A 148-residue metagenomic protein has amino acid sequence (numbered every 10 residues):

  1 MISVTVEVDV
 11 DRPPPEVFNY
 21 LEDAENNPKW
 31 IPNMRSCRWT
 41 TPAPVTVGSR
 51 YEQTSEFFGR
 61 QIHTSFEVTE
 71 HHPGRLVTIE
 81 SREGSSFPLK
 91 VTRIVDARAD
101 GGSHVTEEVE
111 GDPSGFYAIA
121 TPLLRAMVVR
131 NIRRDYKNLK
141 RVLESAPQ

Functional and structural regions predicted by a protein language model:
M1-T40, T46, Q148: Hydrophobic ligand-binding cavity/cleft-lining segments
V6-V8, W39, T64-E70, L89-A97 (+1 more regions): Hydrophobic/aromatic beta-strand elements that line small-molecule binding cavities or substrate pockets in beta-rich
P14-P15, P42-V45, T69-G74, I94-H104 (+1 more regions): A short, structured loop/turn motif at beta-sheet edges
S49-E56, V77-G84: Short beta-strand segments that buttress and anchor functional surface loops
E56-I62, P113-F116: Short, cysteine-centered beta-strand-loop-beta hairpins and adjacent loop/turn segments enriched in charged/polar
E80-R134: Beta-strand/loop substructures that line and gate deep hydrophobic ligand-binding cavities in soluble
V128, I132-P147: Short amphipathic alpha-helical signal-transduction/dimerization elements
